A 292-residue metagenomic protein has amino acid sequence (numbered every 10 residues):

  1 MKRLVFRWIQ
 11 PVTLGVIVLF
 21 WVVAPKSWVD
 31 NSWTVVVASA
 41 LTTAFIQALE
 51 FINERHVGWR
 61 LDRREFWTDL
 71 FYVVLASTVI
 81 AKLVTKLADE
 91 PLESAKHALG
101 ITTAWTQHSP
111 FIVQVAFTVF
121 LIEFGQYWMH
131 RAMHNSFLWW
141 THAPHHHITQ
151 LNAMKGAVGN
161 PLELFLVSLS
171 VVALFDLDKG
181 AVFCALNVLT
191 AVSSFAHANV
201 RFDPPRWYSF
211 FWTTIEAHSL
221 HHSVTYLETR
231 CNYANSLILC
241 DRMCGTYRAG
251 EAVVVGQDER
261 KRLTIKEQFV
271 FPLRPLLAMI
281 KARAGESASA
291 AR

Functional and structural regions predicted by a protein language model:
M1, R63-T78: Cytosolic-side membrane-entry/anchor segment at the start of a transmembrane helix
M1-V12: N-terminal membrane topogenic signal
R3-L4, G58-R64, A153-A157: Interhelical loop and helix-boundary elements at the membrane-water interface of polytopic inner-membrane proteins
F20-W33: Short, hydrophobic transmembrane alpha-helix segments
T34-A44: Structural signature of hydrophobic alpha-helical transmembrane segments
T42-D69, E90-T103, A252-V253: Membrane-helix interface linkers and caps
F71-D258: Membrane-embedded catalytic scaffold of the fatty acid hydroxylase/desaturase
V255-R292: A membrane-cytosol interface segment of integral membrane proteins
